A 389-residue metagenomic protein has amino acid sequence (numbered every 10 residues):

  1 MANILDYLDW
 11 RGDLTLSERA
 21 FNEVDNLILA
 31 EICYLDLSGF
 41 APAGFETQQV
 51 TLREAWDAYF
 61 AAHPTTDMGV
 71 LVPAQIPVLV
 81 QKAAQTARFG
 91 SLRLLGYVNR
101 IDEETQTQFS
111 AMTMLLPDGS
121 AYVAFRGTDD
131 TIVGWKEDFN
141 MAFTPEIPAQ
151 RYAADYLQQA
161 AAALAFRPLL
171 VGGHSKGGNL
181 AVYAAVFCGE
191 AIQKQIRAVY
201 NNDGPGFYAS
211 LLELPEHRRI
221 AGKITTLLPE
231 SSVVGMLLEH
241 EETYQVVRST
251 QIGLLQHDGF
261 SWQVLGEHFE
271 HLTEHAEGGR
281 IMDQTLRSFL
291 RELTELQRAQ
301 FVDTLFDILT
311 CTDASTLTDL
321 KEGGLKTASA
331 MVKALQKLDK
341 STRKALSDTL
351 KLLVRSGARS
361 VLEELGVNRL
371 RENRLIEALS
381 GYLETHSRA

Functional and structural regions predicted by a protein language model:
M1-V24, L29-A41, F45-M112, L116-A121 (+4 more regions): Alpha/beta hydrolase fold serine-hydrolase catalytic domain that processes acyl esters and thioesters
G172-G177, A181: Gly/Ala-rich beta-loop-alpha elbow adjacent to hydrolase catalytic centers
A181-E190: Short glycine-enriched nucleophile-adjacent loop and the immediately C-terminal alpha-helix near the catalytic center
